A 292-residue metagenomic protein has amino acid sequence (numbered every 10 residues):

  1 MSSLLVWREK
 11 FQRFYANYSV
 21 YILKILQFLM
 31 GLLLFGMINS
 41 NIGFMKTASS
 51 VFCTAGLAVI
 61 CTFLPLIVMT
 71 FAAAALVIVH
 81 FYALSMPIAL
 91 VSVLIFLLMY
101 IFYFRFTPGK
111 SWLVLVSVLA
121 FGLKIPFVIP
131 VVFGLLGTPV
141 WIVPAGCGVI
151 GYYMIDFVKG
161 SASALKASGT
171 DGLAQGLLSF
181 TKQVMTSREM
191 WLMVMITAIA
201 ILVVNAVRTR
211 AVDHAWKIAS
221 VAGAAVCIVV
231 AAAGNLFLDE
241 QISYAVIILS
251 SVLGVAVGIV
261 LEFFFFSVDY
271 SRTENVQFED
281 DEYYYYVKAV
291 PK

Functional and structural regions predicted by a protein language model:
M1-N17: Short, Lys/Arg-rich, polar N-terminal cytosolic tail immediately upstream of the first transmembrane signal-anchor
V20-A74, H80-F81: Hydrophobic transmembrane alpha-helices
I38-S50, H80-L94, T186-M195: Structural signature of hydrophobic alpha-helical transmembrane segments
V51, V59, A72-G146: Membrane-interface helix-loop-helix junctions at boundaries between adjacent transmembrane segments
A120-F121, I129-E240: Generic multipass alpha-helical transmembrane bundles of integral membrane proteins
G146-G151, A225-V230, I247-F266: Alpha-helical membrane-embedded segments
A162, T209-R210, E240-Y244, V260-Q277: Juxtamembrane/interface segments at transmembrane-helix termini
V268-K292: Short, highly charged, low-complexity non-transmembrane loops/tails of multi-pass membrane proteins
